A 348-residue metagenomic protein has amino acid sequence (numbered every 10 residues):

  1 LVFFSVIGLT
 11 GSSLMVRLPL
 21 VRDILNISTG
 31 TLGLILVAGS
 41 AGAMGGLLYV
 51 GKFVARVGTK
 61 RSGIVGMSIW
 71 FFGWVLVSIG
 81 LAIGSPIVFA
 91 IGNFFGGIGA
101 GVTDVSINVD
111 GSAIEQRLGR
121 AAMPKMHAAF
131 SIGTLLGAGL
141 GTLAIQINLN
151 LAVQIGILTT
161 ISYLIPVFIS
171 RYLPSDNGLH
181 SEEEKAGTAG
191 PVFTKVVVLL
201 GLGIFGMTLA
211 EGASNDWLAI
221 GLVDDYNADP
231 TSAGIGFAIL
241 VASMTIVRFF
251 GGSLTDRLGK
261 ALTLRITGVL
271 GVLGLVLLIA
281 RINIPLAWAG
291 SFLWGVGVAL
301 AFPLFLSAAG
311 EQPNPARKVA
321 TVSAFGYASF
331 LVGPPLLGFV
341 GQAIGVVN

Functional and structural regions predicted by a protein language model:
S5, G73, S85-T103, A287-A299: Hydrophobic core of transmembrane alpha-helices in multi-pass small-molecule transporters, especially MFS/SLC-type
V16-G30, D216-S232: Short amphipathic helix-loop junctions that connect adjacent transmembrane helices in Major Facilitator Superfamily/SLC
V21-R22, F53-V54, L143-N148, L222-V223 (+3 more regions): Interfacial helix-cap and linker-helix signal at transmembrane-aqueous boundaries of multi-pass secondary transporters
G46-T59, I145, V247-K260, G341-Q342: Helix-to-loop junctions at the C-terminal end of transmembrane segments in multipass secondary transporters
K60-G63, L264: Primarily marks hydrophobic transmembrane alpha-helices of the MFS/SLC 12-helix fold
S68-I83, L270-I282: C-terminal ends and interior cores of transmembrane alpha-helices in multi-pass membrane transporters/permeases
G101-Q116, A299-P313: Intracellular juxtamembrane helix-capping segments at the cytosolic ends of symmetry-related transmembrane helices
A152-R171, N348: Symmetry-related core transmembrane helices of the 12-TM Major Facilitator Superfamily/SLC fold
